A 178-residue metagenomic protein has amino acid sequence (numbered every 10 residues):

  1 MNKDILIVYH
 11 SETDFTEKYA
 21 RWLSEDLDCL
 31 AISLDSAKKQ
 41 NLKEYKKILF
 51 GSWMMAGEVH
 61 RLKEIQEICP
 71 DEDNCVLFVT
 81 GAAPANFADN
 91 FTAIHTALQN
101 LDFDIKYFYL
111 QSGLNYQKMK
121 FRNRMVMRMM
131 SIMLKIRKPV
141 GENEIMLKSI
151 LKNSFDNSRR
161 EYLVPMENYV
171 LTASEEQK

Functional and structural regions predicted by a protein language model:
M1-D71, V164, N168-K178: N-terminal beta1-alpha1-beta2 submodule of the flavodoxin-like/Rossmannoid cofactor-binding fold
G57-K178: FMN-binding flavodoxin-like domain, especially the glycine-rich phosphate-binding loop
